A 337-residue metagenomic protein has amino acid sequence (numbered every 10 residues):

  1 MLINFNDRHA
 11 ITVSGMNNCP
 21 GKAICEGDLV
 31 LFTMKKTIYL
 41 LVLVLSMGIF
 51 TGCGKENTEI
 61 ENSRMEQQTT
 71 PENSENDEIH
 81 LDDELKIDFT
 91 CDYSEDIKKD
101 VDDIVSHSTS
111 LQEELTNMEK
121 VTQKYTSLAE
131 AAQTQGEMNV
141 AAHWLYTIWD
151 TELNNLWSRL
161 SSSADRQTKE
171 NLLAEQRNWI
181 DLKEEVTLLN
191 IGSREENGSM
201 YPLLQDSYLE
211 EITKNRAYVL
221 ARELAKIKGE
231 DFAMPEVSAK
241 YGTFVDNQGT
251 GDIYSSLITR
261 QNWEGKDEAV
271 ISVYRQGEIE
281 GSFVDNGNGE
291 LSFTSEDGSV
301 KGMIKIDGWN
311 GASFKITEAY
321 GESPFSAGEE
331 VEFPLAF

Functional and structural regions predicted by a protein language model:
V30-I38: Positively charged n-region of N-terminal signal peptides that target proteins for export
I49-G52: C-terminal motif of bacterial Sec signal peptides marking the signal peptidase cleavage site
K55-T126, P235-V245: N-terminal, intrinsically disordered, polar/charged segments of Gram-positive cell-envelope systems that serve as
K169-Y208: Long, amphipathic, charge-rich alpha-helical segments that form helical bundles/coiled-coils
E170, D181, L188-L189, I271-S313: Contiguous, well-ordered beta-strand patches that form the walls/edges of small beta-barrel/beta-sandwich domains
D231-Y254, P334-A336: Tryptophan-anchored aromatic micro-motifs
T250-N286: N-terminal glycine/threonine-rich, aromatic-flanked beta-hairpin/loop signature
G277-E280, D285-G287, E318-F337: Edge beta-strand at a domain terminus
